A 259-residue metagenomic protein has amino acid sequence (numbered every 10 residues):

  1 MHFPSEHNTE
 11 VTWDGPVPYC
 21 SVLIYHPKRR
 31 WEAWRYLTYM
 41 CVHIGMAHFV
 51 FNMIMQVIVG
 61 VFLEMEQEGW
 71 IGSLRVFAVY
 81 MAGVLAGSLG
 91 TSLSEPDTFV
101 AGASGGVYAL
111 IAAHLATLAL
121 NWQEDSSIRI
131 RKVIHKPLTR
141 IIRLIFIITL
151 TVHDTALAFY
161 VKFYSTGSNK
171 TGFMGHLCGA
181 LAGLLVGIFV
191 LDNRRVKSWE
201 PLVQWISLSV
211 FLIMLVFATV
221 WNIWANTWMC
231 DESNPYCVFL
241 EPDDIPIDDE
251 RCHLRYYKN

Functional and structural regions predicted by a protein language model:
M1, R129-N259: C-terminal transmembrane module of polytopic alpha-helical membrane proteins
M1-A103, K162-T166: N-terminal TM1-TM2 helical hairpin plus the immediately adjacent luminal interfacial "cap"
I44, M53, I111-H114, T149-H153: Active-site/substrate-binding loop(s) of hydrolase catalytic cores
F49-Q56, Y80, V100-A113, S168-V190: Alpha-helical transmembrane segments that form the membrane-embedded catalytic/substrate-binding core of multi-pass
V61-V76, T117-I130, N193-V196: Phosphate-handling active-site elements
A86, G90, S94, A112-A116 (+6 more regions): Alpha-helical membrane-inserting segments
L93, G105, Q123-S126, K197-E200 (+1 more regions): Juxtamembrane helix-loop transition sites at the ends of transmembrane segments in multi-pass membrane proteins
D97-V100, V107, D125-K136: Interhelical loops and loop-helix junctions of multi-pass membrane transporters/channels
